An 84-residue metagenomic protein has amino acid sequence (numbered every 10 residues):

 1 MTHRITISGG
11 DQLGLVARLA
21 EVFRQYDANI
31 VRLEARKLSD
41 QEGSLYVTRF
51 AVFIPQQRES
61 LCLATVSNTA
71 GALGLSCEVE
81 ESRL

Functional and structural regions predicted by a protein language model:
M1-L84: A conserved regulatory-domain signal marking ACT and ACT-like small-molecule sensing domains and adjacent regulatory
